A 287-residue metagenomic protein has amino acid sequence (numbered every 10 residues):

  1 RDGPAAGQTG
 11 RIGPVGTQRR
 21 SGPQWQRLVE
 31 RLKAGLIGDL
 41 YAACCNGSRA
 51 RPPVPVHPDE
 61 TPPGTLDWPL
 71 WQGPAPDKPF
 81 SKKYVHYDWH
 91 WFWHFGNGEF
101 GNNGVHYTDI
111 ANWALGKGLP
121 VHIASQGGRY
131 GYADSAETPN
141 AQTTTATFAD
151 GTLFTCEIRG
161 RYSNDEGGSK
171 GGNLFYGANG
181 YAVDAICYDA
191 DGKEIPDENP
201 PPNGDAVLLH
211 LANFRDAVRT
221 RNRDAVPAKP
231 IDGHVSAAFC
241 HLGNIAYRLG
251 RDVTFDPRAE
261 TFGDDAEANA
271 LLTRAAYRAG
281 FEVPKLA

Functional and structural regions predicted by a protein language model:
R1-R11: Rossmann-fold NAD(P)-binding glycine/threonine-rich loop
P14, R27, L36-D39, C44-C45 (+1 more regions): Contiguous beta-strand/loop segments that form the cofactor/metal-binding neighborhood of enzyme cores
R19: Active-site-proximal loop/turn and secondary-structure-junction residues that shape catalytic pockets, frequently
G22: Loop/helix-junction capping segments adjacent to catalytic residues or to phosphate/diphosphate-binding pockets
